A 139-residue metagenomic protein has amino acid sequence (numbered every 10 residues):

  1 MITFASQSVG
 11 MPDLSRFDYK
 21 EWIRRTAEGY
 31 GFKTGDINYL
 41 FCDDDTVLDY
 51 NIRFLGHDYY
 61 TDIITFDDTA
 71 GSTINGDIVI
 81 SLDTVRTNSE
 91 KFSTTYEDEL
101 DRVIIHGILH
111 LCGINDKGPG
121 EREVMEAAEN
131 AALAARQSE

Functional and structural regions predicted by a protein language model:
M1-D101, C112-E139: An acidic/histidine-cluster motif and surrounding catalytic segment that typifies divalent-metal-assisted enzyme active
L109: Conserved ATP-binding N-box helix of the HATPase_c
